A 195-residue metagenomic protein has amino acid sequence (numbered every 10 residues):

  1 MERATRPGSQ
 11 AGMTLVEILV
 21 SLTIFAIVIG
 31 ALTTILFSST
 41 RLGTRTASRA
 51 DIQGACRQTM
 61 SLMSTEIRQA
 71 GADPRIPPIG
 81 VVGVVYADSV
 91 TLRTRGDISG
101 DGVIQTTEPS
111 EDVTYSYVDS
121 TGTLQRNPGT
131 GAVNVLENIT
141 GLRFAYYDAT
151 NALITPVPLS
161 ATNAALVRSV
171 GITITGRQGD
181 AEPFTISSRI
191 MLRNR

Functional and structural regions predicted by a protein language model:
E2-Q69: Aliphatic-rich helix starts adjacent to a transmembrane/signal segment
E2-T5, R41, D51, R68 (+2 more regions): Short linear sequence signals and composition-biased patches located at protein termini or domain-edge surfaces
Q10, A55, Y86-A87, V167 (+1 more regions): A generic fold-level signal
T44, D51-G54, I67-I98: Short, glycine/small-hydrophobic-rich surface segments
Q58, L62-I76, G102-V103, P109 (+4 more regions): Extracytoplasmic low-complexity repetitive segments enriched in small/polar residues
P78, T107-E111, F184: Residues that act as N-cap/strand-start positions at coil-to-secondary-structure junctions
G83-P156: Type IV pilin-like appendage domain
